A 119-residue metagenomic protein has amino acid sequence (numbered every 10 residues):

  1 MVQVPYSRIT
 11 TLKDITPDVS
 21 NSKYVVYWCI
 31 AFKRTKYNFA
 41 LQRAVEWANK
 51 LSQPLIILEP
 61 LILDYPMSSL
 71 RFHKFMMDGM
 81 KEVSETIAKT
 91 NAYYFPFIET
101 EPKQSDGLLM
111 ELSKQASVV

Functional and structural regions predicted by a protein language model:
M1-V118: Trp/Phe/Arg-rich N-terminal binding region typifying the photolyase-homology
